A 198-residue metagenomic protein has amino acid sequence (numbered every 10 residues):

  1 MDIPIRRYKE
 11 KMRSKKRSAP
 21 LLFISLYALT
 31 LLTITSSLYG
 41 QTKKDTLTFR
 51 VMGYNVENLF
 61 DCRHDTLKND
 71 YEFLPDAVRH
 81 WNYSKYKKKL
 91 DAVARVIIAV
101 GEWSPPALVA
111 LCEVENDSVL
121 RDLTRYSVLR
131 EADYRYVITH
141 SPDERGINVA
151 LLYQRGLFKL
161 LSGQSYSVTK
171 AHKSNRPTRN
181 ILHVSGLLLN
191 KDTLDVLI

Functional and structural regions predicted by a protein language model:
M1-T46: Bacterial Sec-dependent N-terminal signal peptides
K9-K11, K15-K16, K43-K44, K68 (+4 more regions): Context-gated lysine
Y27, G101-S104, G186: Functionally constrained cores in energy, signaling, and assembly domains
L38-D133, V137-V149: N-terminal, active-site-proximal structural segment of metallo-dependent hydrolase catalytic domains
R50, L197-I198: Short hydrophobic-acidic sequence motifs that mark active-site Asp/Glu residues
V114-S118, D122-L197: Structured beta-strand-rich core segments of catalytic domains in phosphoester-bond hydrolases
